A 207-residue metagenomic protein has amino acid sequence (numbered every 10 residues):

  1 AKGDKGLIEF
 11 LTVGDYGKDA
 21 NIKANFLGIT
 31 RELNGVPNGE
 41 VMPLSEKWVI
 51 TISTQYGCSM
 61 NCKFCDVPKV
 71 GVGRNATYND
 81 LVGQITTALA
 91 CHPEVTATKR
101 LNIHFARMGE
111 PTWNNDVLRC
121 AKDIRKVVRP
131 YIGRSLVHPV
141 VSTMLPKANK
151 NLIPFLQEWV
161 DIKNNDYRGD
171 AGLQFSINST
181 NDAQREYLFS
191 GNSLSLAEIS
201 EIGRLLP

Functional and structural regions predicted by a protein language model:
A1, I8-L11, D19-F26, M60 (+3 more regions): SAM-dependent transferase fold signal centered on methyltransferase-like domains, encompassing both Class I
A1-W48: Flexible, acidic/Gly-rich N-terminal and inter-domain linker regions that tether and position cofactor-handling modules
F10, I52, L173-F175: Short beta-strand motif preference
V13-G17, G28, G57, P68-V72 (+2 more regions): Glycine-centered small-residue hotspots that permit tight backbone geometry or close packing
D19, E32-N34, M42-L89: Canonical Radical SAM [4Fe-4S] cluster-binding loop centered on the CxxxCxxC motif and its immediate flanking residues
D19-A20, N61, K150, Q184: Intrinsically disordered, low-complexity acidic/polar segments
F26, K69-G71, Y187-N192: Short glycine-enriched, charge-decorated loop/helix-capping segments at active-site entrances that position
L89-N102, R107-P207: Conserved AdoMet/S-adenosylmethionine-binding subsite of the radical SAM
